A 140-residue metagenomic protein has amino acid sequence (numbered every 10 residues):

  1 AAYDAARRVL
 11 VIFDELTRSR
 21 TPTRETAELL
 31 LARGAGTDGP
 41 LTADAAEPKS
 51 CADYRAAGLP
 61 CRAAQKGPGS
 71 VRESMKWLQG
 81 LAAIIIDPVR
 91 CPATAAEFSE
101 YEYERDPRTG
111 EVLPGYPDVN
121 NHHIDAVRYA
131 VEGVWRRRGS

Functional and structural regions predicted by a protein language model:
A5-D118, G133-R138: Mg2+-dependent endonuclease catalytic cores in nucleic-acid-processing enzymes, primarily RNase H-like
H122: Histidine-centered active-site/metal-ligand motif
A130: Anion-binding and metal-coordination hotspots
